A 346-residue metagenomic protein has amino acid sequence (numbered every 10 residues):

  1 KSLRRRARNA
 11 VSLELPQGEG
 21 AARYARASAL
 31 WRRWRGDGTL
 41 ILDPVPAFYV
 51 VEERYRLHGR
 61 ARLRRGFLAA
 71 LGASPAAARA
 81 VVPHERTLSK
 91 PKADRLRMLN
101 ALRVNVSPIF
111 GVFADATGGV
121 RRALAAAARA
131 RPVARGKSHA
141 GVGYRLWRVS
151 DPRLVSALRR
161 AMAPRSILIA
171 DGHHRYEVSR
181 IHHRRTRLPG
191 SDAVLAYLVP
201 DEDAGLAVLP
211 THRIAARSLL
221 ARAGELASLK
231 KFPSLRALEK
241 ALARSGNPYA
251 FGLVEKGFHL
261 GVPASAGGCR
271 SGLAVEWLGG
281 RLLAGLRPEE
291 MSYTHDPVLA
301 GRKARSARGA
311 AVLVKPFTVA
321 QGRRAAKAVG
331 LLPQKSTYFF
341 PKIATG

Functional and structural regions predicted by a protein language model:
K1-G346: Surface-exposed, charge/polar-rich loops and edge strands
